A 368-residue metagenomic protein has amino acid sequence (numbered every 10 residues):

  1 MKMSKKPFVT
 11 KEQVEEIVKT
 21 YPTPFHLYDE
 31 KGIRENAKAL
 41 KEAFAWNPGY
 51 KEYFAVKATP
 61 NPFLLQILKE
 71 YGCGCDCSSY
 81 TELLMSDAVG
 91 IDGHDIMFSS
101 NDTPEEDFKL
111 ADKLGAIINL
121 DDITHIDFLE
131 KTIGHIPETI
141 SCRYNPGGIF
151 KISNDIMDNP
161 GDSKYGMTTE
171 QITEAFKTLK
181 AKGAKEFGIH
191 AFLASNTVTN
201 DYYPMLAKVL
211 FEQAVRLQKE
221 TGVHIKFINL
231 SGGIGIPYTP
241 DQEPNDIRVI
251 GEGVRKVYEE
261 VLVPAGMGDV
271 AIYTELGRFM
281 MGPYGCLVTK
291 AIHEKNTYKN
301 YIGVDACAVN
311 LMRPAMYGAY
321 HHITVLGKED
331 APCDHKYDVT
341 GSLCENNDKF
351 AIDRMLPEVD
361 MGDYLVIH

Functional and structural regions predicted by a protein language model:
M1-E138, E174-A181, K185, K219 (+4 more regions): A charged N-terminal "starter" segment
K19-T23, A116, A194, G235 (+2 more regions): A broad detector of the eukaryotic-type serine/threonine protein kinase catalytic domain
K31-G32, A55-N61, S78-T81, N101-T103 (+8 more regions): Active-site beta-loop-alpha junctions enriched in small/polar residues
W46-P48, H135-I136, G222, P244 (+2 more regions): Short, glycine- and charge-enriched coil/turn segments that flank and shape catalytic ligand pockets
L64, F108, F150-I152, T199 (+3 more regions): Short acidic, gly/pro-rich beta-turn/loop elements at beta-sheet edges and active-site/ligand-binding grooves
G74, M97, N119, S141-R143 (+7 more regions): Structured core elements
T132, P146-K290, L356: Active-site loop/helix belt of alpha/beta enzymes
E259-L262, M267-H368: Charged (often Lys/Glu-rich) extended helix/loop segments that serve as interaction or gating elements
